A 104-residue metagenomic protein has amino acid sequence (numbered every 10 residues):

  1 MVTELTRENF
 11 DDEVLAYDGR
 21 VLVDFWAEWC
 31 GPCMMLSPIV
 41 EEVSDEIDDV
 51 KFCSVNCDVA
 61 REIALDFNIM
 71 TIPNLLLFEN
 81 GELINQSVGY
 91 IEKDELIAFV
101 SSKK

Functional and structural regions predicted by a protein language model:
T3-R20, R61: A short beta-strand-turn-helix
D18, F25-W29, T71: Short pre-active-site segment immediately N-terminal to redox-active cysteine/selenocysteine motifs in thiol-based
D18-R20, S37-V55: Conserved helix-turn-beta segment immediately C-terminal to the redox Cys motif in thioredoxin-like folds
F25-I39: Conserved redox-active cysteine motifs that mediate thiol-disulfide chemistry, especially di-cysteine Cys-X(1-2)-Cys
V40, I63, P73-Q86: A short, hydrophobic beta-strand/beta-hairpin element that forms part of a small beta-sheet core
C57-L65: Structural microenvironment flanking redox-active thiols in thiol-disulfide oxidoreductases
E79-K104: Non-catalytic, surface beta->alpha helical segment in thiol-disulfide oxidoreductase systems
